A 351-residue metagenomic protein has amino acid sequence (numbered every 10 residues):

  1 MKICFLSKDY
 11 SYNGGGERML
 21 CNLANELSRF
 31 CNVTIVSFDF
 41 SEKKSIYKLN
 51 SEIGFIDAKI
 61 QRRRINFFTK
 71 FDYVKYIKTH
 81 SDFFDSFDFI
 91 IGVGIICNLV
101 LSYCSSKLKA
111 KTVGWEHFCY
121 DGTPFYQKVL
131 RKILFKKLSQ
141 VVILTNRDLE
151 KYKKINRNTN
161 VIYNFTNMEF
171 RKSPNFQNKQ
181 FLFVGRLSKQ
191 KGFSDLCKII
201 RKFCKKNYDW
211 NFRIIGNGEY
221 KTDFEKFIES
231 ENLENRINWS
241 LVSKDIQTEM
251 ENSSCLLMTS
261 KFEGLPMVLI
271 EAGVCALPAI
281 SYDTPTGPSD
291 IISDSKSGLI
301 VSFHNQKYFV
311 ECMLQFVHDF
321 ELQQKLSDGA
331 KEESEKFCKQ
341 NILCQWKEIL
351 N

Functional and structural regions predicted by a protein language model:
F5-N22, E26-F71, K151: N-terminal strand-loop element at the rim of the active site of nucleotide-sugar-dependent glycosyltransferases
G14-N22, K179, F183-Y208, F212 (+2 more regions): A conserved mid-protein helix/loop that constitutes part of the nucleotide-sugar donor-binding site
I91-N98, E116: Short His-centered aromatic/hydrophobic patch
R147, F165: Carbohydrate-associated surface elements
V242, K261: Aromatic "clamp/platform" in nucleotide-sugar-dependent glycosyltransferases that forms part of the donor/acceptor
P278-Y282: Short hydrophobic beta-strand element within catalytic cores of glycosyltransferases and related nucleotide-activated
S293-S295, L299-Q306, Q315-E321: Conserved acidic donor-binding segment of nucleotide-sugar-dependent glycosyltransferases
Y308, Q315, L322-K336, Q345-E348: A short, well-ordered alpha-helix in the C-terminal region of glycosyltransferases
